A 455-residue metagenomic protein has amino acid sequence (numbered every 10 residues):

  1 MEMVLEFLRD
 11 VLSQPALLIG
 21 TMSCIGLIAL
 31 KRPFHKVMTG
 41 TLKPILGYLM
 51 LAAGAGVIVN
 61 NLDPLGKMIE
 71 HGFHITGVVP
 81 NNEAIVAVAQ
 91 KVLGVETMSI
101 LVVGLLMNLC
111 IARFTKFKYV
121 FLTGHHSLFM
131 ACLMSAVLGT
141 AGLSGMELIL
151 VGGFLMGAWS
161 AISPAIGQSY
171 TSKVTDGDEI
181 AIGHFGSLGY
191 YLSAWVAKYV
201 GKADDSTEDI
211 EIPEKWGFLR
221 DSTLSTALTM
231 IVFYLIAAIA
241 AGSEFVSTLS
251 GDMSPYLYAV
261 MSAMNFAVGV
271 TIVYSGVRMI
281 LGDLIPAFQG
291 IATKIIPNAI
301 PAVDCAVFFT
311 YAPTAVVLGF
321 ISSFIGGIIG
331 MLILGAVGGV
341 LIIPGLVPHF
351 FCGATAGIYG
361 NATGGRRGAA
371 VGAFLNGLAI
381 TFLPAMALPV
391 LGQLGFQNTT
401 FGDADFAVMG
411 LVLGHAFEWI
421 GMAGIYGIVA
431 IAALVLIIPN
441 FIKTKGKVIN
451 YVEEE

Functional and structural regions predicted by a protein language model:
M1-G54, S99, V103, M107-P286 (+3 more regions): Signature of multi-pass transmembrane helix bundles
R9-G20, V88-V103, V337-V347: Structural signature of hydrophobic alpha-helical transmembrane segments
G47-M98: Membrane helical hairpin/interfacial module
V59, G66, E70, G338-I342 (+2 more regions): Membrane-proximal extracellular juxtamembrane segment immediately upstream of a following transmembrane helix
D63-N81, F288-F309: Membrane-interface interhelical connector segments
V79-I100, P297-F320, Q393-T400: C-terminal halves and exits of single transmembrane alpha-helices
N82-E83, V102-G104, G368-A373: Alpha-helical transmembrane segments of multi-pass membrane proteins
R113-F117, C305-A385, P389: Hydrophobic alpha-helical bundle architecture
